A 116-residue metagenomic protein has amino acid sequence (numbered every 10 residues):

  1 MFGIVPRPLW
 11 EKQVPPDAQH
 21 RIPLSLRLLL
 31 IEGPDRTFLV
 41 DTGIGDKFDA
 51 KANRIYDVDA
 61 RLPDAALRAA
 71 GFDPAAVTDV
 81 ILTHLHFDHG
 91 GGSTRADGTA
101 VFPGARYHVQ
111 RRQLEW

Functional and structural regions predicted by a protein language model:
M1-A65, A69: Conserved beta-strand hairpin/beta-sheet module of binuclear metal-dependent hydrolase folds, prominently
T37, G43-W116: Active-site HxH/HxHxD metal-binding segment of metal-dependent hydrolases
